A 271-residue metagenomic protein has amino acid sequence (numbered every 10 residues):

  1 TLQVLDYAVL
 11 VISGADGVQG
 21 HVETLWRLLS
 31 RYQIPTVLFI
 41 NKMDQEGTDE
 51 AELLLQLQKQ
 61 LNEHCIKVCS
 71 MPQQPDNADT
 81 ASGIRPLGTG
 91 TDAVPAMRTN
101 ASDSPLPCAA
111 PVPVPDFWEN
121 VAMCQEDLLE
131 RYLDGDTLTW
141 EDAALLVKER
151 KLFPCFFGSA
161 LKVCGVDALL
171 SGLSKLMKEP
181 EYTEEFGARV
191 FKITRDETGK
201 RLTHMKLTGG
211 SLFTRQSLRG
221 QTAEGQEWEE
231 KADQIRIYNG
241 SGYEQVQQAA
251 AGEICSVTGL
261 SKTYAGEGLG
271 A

Functional and structural regions predicted by a protein language model:
T1-A271: Structural and coupling elements of P-loop NTPases
